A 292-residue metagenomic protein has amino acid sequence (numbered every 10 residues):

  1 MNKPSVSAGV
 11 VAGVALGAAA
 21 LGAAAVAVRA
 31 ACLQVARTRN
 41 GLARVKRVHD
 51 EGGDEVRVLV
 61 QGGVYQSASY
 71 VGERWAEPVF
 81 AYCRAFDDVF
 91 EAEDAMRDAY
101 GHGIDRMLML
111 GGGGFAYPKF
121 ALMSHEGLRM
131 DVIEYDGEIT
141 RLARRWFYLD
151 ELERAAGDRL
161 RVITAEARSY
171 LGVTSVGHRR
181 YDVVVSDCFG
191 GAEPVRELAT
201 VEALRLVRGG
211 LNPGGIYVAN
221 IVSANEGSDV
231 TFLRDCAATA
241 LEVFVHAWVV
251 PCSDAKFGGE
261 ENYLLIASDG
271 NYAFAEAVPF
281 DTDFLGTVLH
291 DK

Functional and structural regions predicted by a protein language model:
M1-G17: Membrane-penetrating hydrophobic segments
G13-M109, G113-H125, G137-R144, F232 (+4 more regions): Class I S-adenosylmethionine
Q61-V64, S186, G270: Generic beta-structure capping elements
E77-V218, E226-A237, L241-V243, G258: The AdoMet/dcAdoMet-binding core of the Class I SAM-like
S223: Active-site-proximal loop/turn and secondary-structure-junction residues that shape catalytic pockets, frequently
V230-K292: Class I S-adenosyl-L-methionine
